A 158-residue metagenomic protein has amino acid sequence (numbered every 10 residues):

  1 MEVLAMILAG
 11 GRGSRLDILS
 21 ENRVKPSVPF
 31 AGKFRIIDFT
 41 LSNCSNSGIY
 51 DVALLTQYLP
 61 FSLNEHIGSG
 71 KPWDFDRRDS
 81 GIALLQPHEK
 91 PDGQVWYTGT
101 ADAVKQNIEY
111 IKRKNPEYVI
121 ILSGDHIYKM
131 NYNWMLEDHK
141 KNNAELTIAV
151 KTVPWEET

Functional and structural regions predicted by a protein language model:
M1-T158: Unchanged
